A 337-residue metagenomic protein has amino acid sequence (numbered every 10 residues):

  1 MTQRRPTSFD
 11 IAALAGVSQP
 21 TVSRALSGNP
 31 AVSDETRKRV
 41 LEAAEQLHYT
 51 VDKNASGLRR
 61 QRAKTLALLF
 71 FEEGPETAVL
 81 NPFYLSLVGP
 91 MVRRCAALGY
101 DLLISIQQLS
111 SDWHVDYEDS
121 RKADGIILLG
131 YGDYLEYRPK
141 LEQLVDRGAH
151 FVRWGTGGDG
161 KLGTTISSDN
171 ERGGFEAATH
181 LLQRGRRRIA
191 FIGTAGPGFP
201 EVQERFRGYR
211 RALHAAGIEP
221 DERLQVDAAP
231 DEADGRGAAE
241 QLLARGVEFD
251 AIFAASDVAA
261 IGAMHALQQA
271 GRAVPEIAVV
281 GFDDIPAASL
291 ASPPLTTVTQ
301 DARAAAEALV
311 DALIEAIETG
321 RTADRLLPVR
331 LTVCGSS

Functional and structural regions predicted by a protein language model:
M1-K64: N-terminal helix-turn-helix DNA-binding module of bacterial transcription factors
M1-Q3, Q61, T65-T179, L243-A244 (+1 more regions): Alpha-helical recognition/docking segments in bacterial nutrient-uptake and carbohydrate-utilization systems
A43, P90-R94, Q143, E204-A216 (+2 more regions): Alpha-helical structural signal in soluble globular domains
E73-S86, I104-W113, G132, I166-E176 (+6 more regions): Hinge/beta->alpha junction and helix N-cap segments in small-molecule ligand-binding domains
R188, P220-L224, A273-V279: Short acidic capping loops at alpha-helix termini that bridge into adjacent secondary structure
R236, E240-S337: Flexible loop/turn connectors
